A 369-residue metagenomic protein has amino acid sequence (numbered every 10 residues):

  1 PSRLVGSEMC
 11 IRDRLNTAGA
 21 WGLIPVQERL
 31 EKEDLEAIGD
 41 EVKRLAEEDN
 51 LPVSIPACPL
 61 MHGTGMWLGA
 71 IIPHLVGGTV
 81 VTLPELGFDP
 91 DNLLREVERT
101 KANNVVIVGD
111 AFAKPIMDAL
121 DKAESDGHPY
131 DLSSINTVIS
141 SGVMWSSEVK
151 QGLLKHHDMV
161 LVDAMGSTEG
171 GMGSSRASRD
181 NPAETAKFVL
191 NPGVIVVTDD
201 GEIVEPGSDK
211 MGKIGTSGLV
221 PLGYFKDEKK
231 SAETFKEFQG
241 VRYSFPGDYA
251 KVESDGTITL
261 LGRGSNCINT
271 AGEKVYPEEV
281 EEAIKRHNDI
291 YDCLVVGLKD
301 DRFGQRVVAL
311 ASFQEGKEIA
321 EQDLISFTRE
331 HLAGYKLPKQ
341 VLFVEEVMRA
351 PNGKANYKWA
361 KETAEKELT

Functional and structural regions predicted by a protein language model:
P1-G6, I11-D13: Single conserved hydrophobic/aromatic residue that forms the stacking wall/gate of nucleotide- or nucleobase-binding
L15-A18, L75, N103-N104, M117-A183 (+3 more regions): Gly/Ser/Thr-rich phosphate-binding loop
I24-R29, E36-K43, S54, L93-L94 (+8 more regions): Adenylate-forming
V26, L30-P56, M61-V106, A119 (+1 more regions): Conserved AMP-binding/adenylation subdomain of ANL enzymes
R95-E98, G166, S217, L222-K226 (+4 more regions): AMP-binding/adenylate-forming catalytic core of the ANL superfamily
H156, I195-T216, V252-D255, K317-E321 (+1 more regions): Conserved beta-loop-beta connector loops within the AMP-binding
E330-K354: AMP-binding/adenylate-forming catalytic domain of the ANL superfamily
K354-T369: Phosphopantetheine-dependent thiolation modules in NRPS/PKS and related acyl-activating systems
